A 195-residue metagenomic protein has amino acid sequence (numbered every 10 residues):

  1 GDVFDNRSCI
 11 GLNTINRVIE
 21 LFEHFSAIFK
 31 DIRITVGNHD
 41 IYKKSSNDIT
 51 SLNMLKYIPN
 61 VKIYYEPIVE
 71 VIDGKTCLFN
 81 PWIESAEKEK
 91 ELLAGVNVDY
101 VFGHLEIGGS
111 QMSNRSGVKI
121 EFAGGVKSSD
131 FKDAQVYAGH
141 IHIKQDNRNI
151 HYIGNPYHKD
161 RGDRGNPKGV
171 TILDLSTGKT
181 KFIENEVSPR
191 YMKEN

Functional and structural regions predicted by a protein language model:
G1-V69, K127-D133: Core catalytic region of metal-dependent phosphoesterases/phosphodiesterases, especially metallo-beta-lactamase-like
D2, V18, G37, C77 (+4 more regions): Divalent metal-coordination and catalytic microenvironments
D5-S8, R33-S46, E70-V71, E84-E87 (+3 more regions): Active-site environment of divalent metal-dependent phosphoester hydrolases
S8, N16-I28, I32-I34, K90 (+4 more regions): Catalytic phosphate/metal-binding cores of nucleic-acid and nucleotide-processing enzymes, i.e., regions that mediate
F29, G74, V96-V98, K132-A134 (+1 more regions): Short, well-ordered alpha-helix to beta-strand connector turns
R33, Y64, L78, Y100 (+2 more regions): Hydrophobic/aromatic beta-strand patches that form the interior of the parallel beta-sheet core in alpha/beta enzyme
I72-V126: Binuclear metal-dependent hydrolase catalytic cores centered on His/Asp/Glu-rich metal-binding motifs
S113-I183: Conserved beta-sheet core of the metallophosphoesterase superfamily
